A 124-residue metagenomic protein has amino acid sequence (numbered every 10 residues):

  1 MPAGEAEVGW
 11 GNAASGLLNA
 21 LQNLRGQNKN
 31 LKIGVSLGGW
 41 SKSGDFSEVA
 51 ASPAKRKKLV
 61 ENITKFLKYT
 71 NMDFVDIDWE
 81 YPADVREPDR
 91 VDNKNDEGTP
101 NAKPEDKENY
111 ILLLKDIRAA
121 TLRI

Functional and structural regions predicted by a protein language model:
M1-L67, D84, V91-D96, N101 (+1 more regions): Glycan-recognition patch characteristic of GH18 chitinases/ENGases and related GlcNAc/peptidoglycan-binding proteins
Q27-G34, T70-V75, L122-I124: Loop/turn elements at helix/coil->beta-strand transitions in domains of secreted/extracellular proteins
G39-G44, F74, W79-R86, T121-I124: Solvent-exposed loop/turn segments at secondary-structure junctions within structured extracellular/periplasmic domains
